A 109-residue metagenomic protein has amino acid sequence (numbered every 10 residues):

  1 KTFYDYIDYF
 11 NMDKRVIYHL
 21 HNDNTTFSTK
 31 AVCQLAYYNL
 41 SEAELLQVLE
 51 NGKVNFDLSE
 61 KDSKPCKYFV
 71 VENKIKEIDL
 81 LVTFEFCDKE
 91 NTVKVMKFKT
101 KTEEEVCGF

Functional and structural regions predicted by a protein language model:
K1-F109: Ribonuclease/tRNase effector modules and their secretory precursors
